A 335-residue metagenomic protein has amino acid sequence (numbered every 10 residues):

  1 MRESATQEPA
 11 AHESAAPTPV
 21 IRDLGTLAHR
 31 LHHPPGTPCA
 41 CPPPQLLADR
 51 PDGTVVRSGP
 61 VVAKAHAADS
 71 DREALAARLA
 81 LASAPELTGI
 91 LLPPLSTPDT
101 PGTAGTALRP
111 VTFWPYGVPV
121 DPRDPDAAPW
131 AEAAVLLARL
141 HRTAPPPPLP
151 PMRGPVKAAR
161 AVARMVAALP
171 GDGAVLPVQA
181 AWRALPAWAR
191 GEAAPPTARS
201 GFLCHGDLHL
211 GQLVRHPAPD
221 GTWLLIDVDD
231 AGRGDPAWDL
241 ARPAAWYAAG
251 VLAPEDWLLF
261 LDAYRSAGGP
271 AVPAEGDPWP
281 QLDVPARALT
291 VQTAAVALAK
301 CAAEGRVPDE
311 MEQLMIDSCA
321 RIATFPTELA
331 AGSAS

Functional and structural regions predicted by a protein language model:
M1-L91, P217, A334-S335: Conserved NTP-binding catalytic cores of kinases and kinase-like/nucleotidyltransferase enzymes across multiple kinase
E3-T6, R164-L169, G173, T293-S335: ATP/Mg2+ or Mg2+-diphosphate-binding catalytic cores that bind nucleotide phosphates or diphosphates via glycine-rich
P43-K64, L95, R190-L240, G250: Active-site acidic catalytic loop and adjacent metal/ATP-binding pocket of ATP-dependent phosphoryl transfer enzymes
V62-L108, T112-L140: A conserved alpha-helical element in kinase catalytic cores
L108-D124, R142-P145, A161-G171, A288-D309: A glycine-centered beta->alpha junction motif in the catalytic cores of kinase/phosphotransferase enzymes
D121-Q179, R199-G201, E312-L314: A cross-family kinase active-site recognition segment
A237-P270, R287-G305: Active-site activation/catalytic loop segments of kinase-like enzymes and analogous catalytic loops in related
V272-A286: All-alpha amphipathic helical-bundle segments outside canonical DNA-binding/catalytic cores that form hydrophobic
